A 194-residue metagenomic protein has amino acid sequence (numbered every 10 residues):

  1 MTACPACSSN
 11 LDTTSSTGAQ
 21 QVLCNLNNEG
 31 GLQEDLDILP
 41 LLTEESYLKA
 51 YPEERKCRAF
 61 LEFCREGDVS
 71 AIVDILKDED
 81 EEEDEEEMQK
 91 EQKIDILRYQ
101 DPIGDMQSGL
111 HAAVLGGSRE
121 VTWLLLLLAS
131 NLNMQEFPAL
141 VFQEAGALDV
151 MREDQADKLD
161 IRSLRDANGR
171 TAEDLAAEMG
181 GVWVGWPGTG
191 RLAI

Functional and structural regions predicted by a protein language model:
M1-Q20: RING-type zinc-finger domain of E3 ubiquitin ligases
D35-R98: N-terminal segments that cap or nucleate solenoid repeat domains
Y51-E62, M88-G109, Q135-A177: Ankyrin-repeat boundary/"N-cap" motif
I75-L76, L125-L126, G185-T189: Conserved hydrophobic site in ankyrin repeats
D80, A129-N131, D160, L192: Ankyrin-repeat C-terminal turn/loop position
